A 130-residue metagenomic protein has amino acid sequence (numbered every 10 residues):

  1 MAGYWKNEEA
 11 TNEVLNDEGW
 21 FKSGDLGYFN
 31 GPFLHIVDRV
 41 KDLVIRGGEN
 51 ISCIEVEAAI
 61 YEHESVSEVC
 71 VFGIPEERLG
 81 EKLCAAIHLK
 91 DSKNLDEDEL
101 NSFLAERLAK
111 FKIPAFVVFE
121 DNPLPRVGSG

Functional and structural regions predicted by a protein language model:
A2-G3, E8-E13, E18, G24-K112: AMP-binding/adenylate-forming catalytic core of the ANL superfamily
P32, S129-G130: Short, glycine-anchored, charge-dense loop/turn motifs used at functional sites
A109-S129: AMP-binding/adenylate-forming catalytic domain of the ANL superfamily
